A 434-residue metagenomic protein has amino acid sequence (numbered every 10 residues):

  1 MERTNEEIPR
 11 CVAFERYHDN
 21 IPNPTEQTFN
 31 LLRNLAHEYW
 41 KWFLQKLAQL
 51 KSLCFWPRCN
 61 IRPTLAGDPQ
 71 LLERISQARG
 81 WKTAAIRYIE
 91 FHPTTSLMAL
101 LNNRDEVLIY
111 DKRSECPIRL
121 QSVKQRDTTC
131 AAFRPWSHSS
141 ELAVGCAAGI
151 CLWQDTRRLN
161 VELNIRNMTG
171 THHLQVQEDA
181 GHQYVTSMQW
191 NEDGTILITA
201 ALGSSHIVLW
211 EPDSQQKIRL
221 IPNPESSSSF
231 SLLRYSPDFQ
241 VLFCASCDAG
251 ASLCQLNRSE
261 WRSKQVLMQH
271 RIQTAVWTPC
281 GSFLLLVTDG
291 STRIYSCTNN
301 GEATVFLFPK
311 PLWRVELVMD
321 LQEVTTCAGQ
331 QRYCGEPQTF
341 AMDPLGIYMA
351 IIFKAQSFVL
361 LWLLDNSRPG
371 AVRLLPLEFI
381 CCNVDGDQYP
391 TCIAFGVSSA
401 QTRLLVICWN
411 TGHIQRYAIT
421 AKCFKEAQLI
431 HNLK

Functional and structural regions predicted by a protein language model:
M1-L97, L317: Intrinsically disordered, low-complexity acidic/Ser/Thr/Pro-rich linker and tail segments in large eukaryotic scaffolds
D68-R74, I109-R119, L152-Q175, L202-S227 (+5 more regions): Per-blade loop-tip surfaces of WD-repeat and WD-like beta-propellers in eukaryotic adaptors/scaffolds
A78-K82, Q121-Q125, Q177-G181, I221-S226 (+3 more regions): Surface loop/turn motifs at the tips and blade-to-blade linkers of beta-strand repeat domains
I89-T95, A131-S139, A180-H182, M188-G194 (+6 more regions): Loop/turn segments within WD40 beta-propeller blades
S96, R104-V107, A148-I150, S204-S205 (+5 more regions): Loop/turn residues immediately N-terminal
M98-N102, L142-C146, L197-L202, L242-S246 (+3 more regions): Conserved beta-strand element within WD40/beta-propeller blades
M268-I272, L312-G335, G370-S398, H431-K434: Conserved blade-ending motifs and adjacent loop-strand segments that build the rim/top face of beta-propeller domains
G396-K434: Blade-level signature of beta-propeller repeat domains, shared across WD40, Kelch, NHL, RCC1 and BNR/Asp-box propellers
